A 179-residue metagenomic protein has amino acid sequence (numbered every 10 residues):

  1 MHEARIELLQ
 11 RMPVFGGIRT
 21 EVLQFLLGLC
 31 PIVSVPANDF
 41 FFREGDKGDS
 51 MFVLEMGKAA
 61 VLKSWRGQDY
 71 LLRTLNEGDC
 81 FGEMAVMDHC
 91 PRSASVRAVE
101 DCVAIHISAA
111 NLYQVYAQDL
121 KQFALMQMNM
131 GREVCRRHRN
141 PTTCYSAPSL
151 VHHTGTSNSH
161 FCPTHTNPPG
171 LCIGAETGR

Functional and structural regions predicted by a protein language model:
M1-P168, T177-R179: Cytosolic regulatory regions built on CNB/CRP/Popeye-like sensor folds
